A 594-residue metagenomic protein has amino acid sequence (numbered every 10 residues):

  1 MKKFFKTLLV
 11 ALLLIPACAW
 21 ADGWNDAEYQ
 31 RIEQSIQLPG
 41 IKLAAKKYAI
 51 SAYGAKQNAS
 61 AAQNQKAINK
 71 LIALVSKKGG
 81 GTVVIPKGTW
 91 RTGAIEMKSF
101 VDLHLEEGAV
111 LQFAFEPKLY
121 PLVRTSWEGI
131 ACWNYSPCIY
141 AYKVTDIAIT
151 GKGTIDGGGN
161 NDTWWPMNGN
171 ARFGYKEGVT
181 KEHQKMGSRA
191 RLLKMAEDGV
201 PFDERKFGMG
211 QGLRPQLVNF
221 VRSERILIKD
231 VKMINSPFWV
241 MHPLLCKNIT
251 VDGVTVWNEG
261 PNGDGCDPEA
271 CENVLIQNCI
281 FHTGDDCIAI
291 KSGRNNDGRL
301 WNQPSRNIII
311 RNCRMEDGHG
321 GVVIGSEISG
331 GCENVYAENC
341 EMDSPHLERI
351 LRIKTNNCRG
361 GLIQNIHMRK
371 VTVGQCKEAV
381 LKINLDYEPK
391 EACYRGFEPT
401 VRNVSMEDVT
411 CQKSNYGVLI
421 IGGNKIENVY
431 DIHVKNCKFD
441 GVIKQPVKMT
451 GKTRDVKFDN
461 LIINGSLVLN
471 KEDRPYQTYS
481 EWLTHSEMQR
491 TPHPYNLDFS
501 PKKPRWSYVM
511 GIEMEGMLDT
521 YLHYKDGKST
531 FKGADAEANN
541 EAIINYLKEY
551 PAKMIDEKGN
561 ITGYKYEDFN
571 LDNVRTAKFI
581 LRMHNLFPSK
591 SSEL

Functional and structural regions predicted by a protein language model:
K2-T7, L13, C18-V84, T89-D102 (+8 more regions): Extracellular "leader-to-stem" segments immediately downstream of a signal peptide or signal-anchor in secreted/lumenal
I72-V75, R91-F100, D230, W239-L245 (+6 more regions): Short, T/G/N/S-enriched strand-turn elements that build extracellular solenoid repeat scaffolds
G80, R91-A94, A114-F115, Y135 (+12 more regions): Short glycine/acidic-rich loop motifs that flank beta-strands on beta-rich extracellular proteins
E107-G108, T145-G153, E224-I234, K247-N258 (+7 more regions): Right-handed parallel beta-helix
P121-R124, E128, I544-M583: Blade-loop segments of beta-propeller domains
I328, H346-K471: Extracellular beta-rich repeat passengers
E472-N560, K590-L594: Low-complexity, Ser/Thr/Pro/Gly-enriched N-terminal "stalk/linker" regions
W506-L522, E567-N585: Well-ordered alpha-helical segments within folded domains of soluble proteins
